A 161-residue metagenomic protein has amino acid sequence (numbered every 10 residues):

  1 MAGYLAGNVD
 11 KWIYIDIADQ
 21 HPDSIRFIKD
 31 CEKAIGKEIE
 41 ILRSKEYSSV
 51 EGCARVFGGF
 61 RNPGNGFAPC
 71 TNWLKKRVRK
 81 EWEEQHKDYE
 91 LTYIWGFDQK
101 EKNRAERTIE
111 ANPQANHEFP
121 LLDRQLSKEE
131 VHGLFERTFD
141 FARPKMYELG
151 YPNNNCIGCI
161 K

Functional and structural regions predicted by a protein language model:
M1-K161: Nucleotide-activated chemistry modules centered on ATP-dependent adenylation/adenylyltransferase
